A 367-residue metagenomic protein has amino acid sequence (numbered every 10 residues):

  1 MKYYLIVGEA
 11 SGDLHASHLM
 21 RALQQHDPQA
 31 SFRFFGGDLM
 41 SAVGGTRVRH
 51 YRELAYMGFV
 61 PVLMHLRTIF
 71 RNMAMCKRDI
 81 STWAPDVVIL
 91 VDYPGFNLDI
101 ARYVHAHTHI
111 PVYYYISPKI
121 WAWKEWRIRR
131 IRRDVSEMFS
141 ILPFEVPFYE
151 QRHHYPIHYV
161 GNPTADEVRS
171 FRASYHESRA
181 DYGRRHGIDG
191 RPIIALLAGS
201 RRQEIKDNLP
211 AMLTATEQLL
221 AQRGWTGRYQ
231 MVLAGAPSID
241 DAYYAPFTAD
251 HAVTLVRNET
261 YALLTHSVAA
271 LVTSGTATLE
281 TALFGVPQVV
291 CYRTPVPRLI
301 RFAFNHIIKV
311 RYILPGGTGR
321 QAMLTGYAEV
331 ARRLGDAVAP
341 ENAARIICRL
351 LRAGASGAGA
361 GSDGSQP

Functional and structural regions predicted by a protein language model:
M1-P367: Nucleotide-activated sugar donor-binding and catalytic core shared by glycosyltransferases and related lipid-linked
